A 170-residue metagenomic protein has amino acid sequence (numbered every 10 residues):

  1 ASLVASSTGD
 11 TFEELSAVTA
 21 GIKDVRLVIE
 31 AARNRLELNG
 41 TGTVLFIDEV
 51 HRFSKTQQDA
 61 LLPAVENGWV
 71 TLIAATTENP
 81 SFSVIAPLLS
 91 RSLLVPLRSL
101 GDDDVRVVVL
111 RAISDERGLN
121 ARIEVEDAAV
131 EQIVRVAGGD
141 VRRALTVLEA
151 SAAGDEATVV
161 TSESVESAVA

Functional and structural regions predicted by a protein language model:
A1-L15, E30-R33, L62-N67: Walker A/P-loop
T11-V44, S54-K55: Short glycine-rich substrate-engagement loop in P-loop NTPases that contacts/grips substrate
L15, F46, T71-T77: Structural recognition of the conserved hydrophobic beta-strand(s) that form the central parallel beta-sheet of P-loop
S16-V18, L93-R106: Conserved AAA+ ATPase "SRH/arginine-finger" region at the nucleotide-binding site
L38-V44, Q58, N67-I73, L93 (+1 more regions): Loop/turn-to-beta-strand initiation segments
L62-V65, N79-L93, V107-L110: Short regulatory helix/loop adjacent to the ATP-binding pocket of P-loop NTPases
R106-V130: Helix-loop-helix "sensor" segment of P-loop NTPases
V130-V136, R142-E156, E163-S167: C-terminal helical "lid" of AAA+/P-loop NTPase domains
